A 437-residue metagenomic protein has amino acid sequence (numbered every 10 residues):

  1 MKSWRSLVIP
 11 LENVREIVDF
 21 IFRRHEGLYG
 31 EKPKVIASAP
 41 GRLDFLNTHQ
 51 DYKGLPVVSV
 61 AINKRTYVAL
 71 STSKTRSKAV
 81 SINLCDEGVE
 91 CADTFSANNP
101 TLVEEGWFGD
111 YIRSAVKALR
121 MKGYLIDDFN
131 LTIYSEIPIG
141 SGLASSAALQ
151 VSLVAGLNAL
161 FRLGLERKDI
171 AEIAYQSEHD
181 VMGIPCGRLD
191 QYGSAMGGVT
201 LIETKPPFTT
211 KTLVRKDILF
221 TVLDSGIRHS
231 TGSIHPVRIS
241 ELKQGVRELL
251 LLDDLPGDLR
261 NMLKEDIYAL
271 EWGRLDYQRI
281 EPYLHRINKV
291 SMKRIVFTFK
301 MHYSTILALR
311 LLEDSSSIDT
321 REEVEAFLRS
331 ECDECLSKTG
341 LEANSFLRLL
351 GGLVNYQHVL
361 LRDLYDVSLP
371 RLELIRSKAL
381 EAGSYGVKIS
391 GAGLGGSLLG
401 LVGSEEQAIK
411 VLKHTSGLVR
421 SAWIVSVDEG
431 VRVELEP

Functional and structural regions predicted by a protein language model:
M1-R42, Y67-W107, L125, G193 (+2 more regions): C-terminal nucleotide
G54-K74, M196: Structural signature of FAD isoalloxazine-binding scaffolds in flavoprotein oxidoreductases
A61-K64, L143-L163, L399: DPxDG-like acidic metal-binding loop motif
V116-G140: Glycine- and acidic-rich phosphate- and metal-coordinating loops
M121-N130, L157-I173, S404-L418: Phosphate-handling active-site elements
L131-S135, V151, A171-A174, G395: Short, conserved phosphate-binding/catalytic loop or strand-edge motifs used in phosphoryl-/nucleotidyl-transfer
G164-K211, R215, V387-S390: Alpha/beta catalytic cores of group-transfer enzymes, especially the acyltransferase/condensing modules of polyketide
